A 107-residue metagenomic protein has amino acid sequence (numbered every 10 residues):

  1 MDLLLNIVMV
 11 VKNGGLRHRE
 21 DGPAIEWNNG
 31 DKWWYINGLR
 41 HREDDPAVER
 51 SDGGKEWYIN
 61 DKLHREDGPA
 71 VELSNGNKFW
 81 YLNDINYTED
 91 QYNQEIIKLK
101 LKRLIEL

Functional and structural regions predicted by a protein language model:
M1-L107: Glycine/tyrosine- and acidic-biased, solvent-exposed loop/turn segments at the edges of beta-strands
